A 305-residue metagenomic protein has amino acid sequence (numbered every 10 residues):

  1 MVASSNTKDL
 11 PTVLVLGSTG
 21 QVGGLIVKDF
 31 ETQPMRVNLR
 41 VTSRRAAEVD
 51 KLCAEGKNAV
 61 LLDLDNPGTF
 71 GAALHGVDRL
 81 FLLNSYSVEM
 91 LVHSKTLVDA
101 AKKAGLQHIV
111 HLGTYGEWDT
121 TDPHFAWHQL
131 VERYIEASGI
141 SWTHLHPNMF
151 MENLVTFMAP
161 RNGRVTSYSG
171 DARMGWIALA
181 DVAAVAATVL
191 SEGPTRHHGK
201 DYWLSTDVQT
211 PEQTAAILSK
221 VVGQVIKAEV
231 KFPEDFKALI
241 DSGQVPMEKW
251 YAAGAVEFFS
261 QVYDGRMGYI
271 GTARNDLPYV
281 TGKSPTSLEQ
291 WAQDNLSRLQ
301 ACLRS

Functional and structural regions predicted by a protein language model:
V2-N6, H197, F236-S305: A hydrophobic C-terminal alpha-helical subdomain
V2-V49, D65-G68, H75, Y86-L91 (+5 more regions): Oxidoreductase cofactor-interface core, primarily capturing Rossmann-like NAD(P)-dependent enzymes
L52-N66: Rossmann-fold cofactor-recognition segment
K57-N58, R79, S191, G223 (+3 more regions): Residue-level marker of structural boundaries
A59, H108-I109: A short hydrophobic/small-residue beta-strand
L80, I109-V110: Hydrophobic residues within beta-strands of alpha/beta enzymes
